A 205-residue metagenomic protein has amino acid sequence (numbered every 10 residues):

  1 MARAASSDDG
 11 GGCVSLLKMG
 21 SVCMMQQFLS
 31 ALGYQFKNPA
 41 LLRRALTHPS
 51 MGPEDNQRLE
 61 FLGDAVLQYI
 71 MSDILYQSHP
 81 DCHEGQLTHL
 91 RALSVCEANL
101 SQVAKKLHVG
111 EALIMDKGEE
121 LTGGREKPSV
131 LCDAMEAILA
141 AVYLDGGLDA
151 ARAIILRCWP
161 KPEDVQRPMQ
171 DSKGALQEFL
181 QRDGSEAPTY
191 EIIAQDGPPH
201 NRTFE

Functional and structural regions predicted by a protein language model:
M1-E205: Double-stranded RNA-binding/processing signature
